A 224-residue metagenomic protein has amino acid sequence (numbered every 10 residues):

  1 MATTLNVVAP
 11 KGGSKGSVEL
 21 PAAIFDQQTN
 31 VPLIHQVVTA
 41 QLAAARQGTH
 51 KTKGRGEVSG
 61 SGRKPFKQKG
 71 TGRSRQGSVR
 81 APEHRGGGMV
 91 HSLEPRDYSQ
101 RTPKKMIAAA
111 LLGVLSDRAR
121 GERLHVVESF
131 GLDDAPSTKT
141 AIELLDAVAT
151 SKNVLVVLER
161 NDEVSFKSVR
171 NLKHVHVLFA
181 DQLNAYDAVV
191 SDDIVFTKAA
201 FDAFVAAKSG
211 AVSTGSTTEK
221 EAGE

Functional and structural regions predicted by a protein language model:
M1-Q47, S92-E224: Extended polybasic, low-complexity segments that bind anionic RNA or targeting/receptor surfaces
G48-T52: A short, aromatic/hydrophobic, helix- or strand-capping loop or linear motif that either lines the entrance/gate
K53-H91: Glycine/serine-rich anion-binding loops at beta->alpha junctions that coordinate negatively charged ligand groups
